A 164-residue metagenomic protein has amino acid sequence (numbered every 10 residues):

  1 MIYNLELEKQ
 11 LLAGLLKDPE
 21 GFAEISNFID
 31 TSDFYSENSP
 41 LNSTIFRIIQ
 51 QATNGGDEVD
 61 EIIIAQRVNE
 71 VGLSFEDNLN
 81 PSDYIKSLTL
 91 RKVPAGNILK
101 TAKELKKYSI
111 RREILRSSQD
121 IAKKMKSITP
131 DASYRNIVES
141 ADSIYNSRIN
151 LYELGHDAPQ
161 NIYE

Functional and structural regions predicted by a protein language model:
M1-Y108: Noncatalytic partner-interaction/assembly domains of nucleic-acid and motor enzyme complexes, especially the accessory
Y3, V93, K106, S133 (+2 more regions): Generic detector of ordered secondary-structure context
A13, L154-E164: The Walker A/P-loop phosphate-binding site
N27, E61, S117-S118, P130 (+1 more regions): Sparse recognition of residues in long alpha-helices and their boundaries
D30, I64, V68, D120-K124 (+2 more regions): A sequence-level detector of short, solvent-exposed, charge-rich linear segments
I114-Q119, K123-E153: Non-catalytic interaction/clamp surfaces of large macromolecular machines
